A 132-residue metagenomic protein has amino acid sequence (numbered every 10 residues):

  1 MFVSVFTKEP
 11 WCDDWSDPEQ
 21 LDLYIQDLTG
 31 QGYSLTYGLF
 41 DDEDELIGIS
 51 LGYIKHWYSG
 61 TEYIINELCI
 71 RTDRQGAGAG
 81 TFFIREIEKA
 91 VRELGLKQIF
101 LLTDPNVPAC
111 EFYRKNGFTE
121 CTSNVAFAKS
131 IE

Functional and structural regions predicted by a protein language model:
V3-I25: Conserved GNAT-fold acetyl-CoA-binding loop/helix
Q26-G38: A short helix-loop-beta-strand connector motif used in the catalytic cores of GNAT acetyltransferases and, in some
T36-G38, E45-I54, I64, C69: Conserved beta-strand in the GNAT
E45, K55-I65, Q75, C121-S123: A conserved beta-turn-beta hairpin within the catalytic core of GNAT-like acetyltransferases that forms part
I70, G76-K89, R114-K115: Conserved acetyl-CoA-binding loop-helix of GNAT-fold acetyltransferases
Q75, F100-C110, A128-E132: Conserved beta-strand-loop-alpha-helix junction that forms the acyl-donor binding cleft
I84, V91-D104: Conserved GNAT acetyl-CoA-binding A-motif
P105, R114-S123: Conserved acetyl-CoA-binding loop of GNAT-fold acetyltransferases
